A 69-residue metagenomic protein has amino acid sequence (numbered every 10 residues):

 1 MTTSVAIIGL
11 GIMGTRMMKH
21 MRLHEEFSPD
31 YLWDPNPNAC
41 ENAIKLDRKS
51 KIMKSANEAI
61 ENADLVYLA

Functional and structural regions predicted by a protein language model:
M1-L46: N-terminal Rossmann-like dinucleotide-binding module
D30, S50, D64: Conserved acidic residues
P37, A56-N57: Residues at or immediately preceding the N-termini of alpha-helices
I44, N57-E58: Short secondary-structure boundary/capping segments
D47-R48, Y67: Residue-level detector of secondary-structure transition/capping positions
K51-S55: Short acidic-hydrophobic, aromatic-tinged amphipathic segments that line or gate anion-handling sites
E58-A69: Rossmann-like NAD(P)-binding element
